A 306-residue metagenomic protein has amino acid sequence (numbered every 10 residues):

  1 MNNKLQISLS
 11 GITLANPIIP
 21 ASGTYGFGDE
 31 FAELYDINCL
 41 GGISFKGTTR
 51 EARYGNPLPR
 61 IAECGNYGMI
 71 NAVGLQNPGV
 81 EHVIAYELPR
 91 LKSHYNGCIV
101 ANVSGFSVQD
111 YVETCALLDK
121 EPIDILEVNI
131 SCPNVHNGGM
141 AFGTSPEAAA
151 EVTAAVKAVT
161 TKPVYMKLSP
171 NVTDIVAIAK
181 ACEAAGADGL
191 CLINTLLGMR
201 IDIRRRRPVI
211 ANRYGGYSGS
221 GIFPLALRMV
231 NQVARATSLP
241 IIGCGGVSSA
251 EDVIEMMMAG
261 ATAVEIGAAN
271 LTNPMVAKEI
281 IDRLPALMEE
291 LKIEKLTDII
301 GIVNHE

Functional and structural regions predicted by a protein language model:
M1-I99, G105-F106, I280: N-terminal capping/small domains of soluble enzymes
I7-S8, I12, I84-Y95, D119 (+5 more regions): Surface-exposed amphipathic alpha-helices with a cationic face
G23-T24, G245-V247: Active-site metal-binding loops of divalent metal-dependent hydrolases
E33, F106-I242, S248-T262, I266: Alpha/beta enzyme core
T49-Y54, P133-V135, L197-R200, L271-N273: Short gly/pro/ser/thr-enriched loop/turn and capping motifs at secondary-structure boundaries
N56-N66, I201-G215, M257, A269-E294: C-terminal helical cap(s) of enzyme catalytic domains, especially alpha/beta-barrels
T297-E306: A short, charged, Gly/Pro-tolerant segment at domain boundaries
